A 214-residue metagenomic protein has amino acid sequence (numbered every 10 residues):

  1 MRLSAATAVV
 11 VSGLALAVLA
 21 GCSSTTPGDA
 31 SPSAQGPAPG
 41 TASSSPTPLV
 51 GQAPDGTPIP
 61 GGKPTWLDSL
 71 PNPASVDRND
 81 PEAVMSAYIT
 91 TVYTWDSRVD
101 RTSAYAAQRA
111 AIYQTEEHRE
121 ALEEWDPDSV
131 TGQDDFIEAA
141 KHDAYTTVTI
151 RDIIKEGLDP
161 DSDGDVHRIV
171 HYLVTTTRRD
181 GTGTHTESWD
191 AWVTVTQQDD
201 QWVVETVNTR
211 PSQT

Functional and structural regions predicted by a protein language model:
L3-W95: Juxtamembrane and targeting peptides
D100-T214: Structured, amphipathic secondary-structure segments that form assembly/contact surfaces in multi-subunit
